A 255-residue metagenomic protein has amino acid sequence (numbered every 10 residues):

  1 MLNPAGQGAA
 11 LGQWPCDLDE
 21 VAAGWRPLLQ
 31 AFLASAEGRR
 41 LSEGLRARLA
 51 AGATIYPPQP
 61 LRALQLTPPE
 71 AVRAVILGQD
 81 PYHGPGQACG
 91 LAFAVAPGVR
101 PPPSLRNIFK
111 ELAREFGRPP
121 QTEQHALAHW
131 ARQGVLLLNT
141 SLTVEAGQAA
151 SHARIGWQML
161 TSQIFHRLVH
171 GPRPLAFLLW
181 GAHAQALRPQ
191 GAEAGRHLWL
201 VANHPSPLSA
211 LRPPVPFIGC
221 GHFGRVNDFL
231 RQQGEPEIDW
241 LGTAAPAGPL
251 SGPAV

Functional and structural regions predicted by a protein language model:
M1-L11, P15, G242-A245: Sequence termini and other peripheral, non-core segments
P4-G6, A36, A50, P246 (+1 more regions): Intrinsically disordered, low-complexity segments enriched in small/polar residues
G6, A23-G24, G195, A245-G248 (+1 more regions): Intrinsic disorder/low-complexity segments
G8-L29: Generic N-terminal amphipathic, Lys/Arg-enriched alpha-helix
A23-A192, L198-A202, P207-F229, P236-T243: A polyanion-binding, active-site-adjacent surface
Q233-V255: Low-complexity, Gly/Ser/Thr/Pro-rich intrinsically disordered linker/tail segments
